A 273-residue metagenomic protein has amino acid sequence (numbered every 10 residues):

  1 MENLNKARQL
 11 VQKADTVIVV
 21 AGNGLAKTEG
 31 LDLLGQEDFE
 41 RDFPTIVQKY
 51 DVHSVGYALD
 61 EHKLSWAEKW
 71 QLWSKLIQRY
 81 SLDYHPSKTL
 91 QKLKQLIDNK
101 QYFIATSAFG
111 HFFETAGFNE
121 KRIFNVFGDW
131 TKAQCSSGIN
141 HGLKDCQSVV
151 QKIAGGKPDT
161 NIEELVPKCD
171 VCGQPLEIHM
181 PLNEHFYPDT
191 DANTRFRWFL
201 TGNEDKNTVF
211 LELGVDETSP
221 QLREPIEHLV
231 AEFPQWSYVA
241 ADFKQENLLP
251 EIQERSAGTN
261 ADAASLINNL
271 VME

Functional and structural regions predicted by a protein language model:
M1-E273: Conserved catalytic alpha/beta core of Sir2/sirtuin-type deacylases, generalized to analogous enzyme cores that bind
